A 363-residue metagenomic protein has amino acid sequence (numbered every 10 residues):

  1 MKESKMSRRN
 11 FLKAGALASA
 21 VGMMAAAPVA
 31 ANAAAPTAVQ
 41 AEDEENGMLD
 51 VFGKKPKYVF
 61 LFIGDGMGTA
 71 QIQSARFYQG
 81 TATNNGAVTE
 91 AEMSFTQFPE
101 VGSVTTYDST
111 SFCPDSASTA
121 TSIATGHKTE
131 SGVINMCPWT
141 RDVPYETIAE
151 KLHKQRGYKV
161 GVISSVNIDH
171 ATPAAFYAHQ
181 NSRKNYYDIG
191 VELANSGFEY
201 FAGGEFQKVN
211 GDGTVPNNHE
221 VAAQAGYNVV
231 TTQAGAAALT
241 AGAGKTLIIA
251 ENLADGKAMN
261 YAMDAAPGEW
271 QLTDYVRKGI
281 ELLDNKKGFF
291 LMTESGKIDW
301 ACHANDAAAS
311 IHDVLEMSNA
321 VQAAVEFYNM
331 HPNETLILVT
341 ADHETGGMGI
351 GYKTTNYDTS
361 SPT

Functional and structural regions predicted by a protein language model:
K2-S19: N-terminal secretory signal peptides and thylakoid transit peptides that target proteins across membranes
S19-A20, A31: Cleavable N-terminal signal peptides
A26-K57: C-terminal segment of N-terminal export signals and the immediately downstream linker at the start of the mature
K54-Q71, R76-G80, T140-Q155: Active-site-adjacent structural elements in enzyme catalytic domains
P56-Y58, M67-Q73, F77-T121, H170-T363: A post-motif C-terminal structural segment
L61-F62, V162, V339: Structural beta-sheet core signal
T121-S122, K128: Acidic/Gly/His-enriched mid-domain segments of enzyme catalytic cores or analogous surface patches that mediate
H127-V191: Extracytoplasmic mature domains of secreted/periplasmic and thylakoid-lumen proteins
